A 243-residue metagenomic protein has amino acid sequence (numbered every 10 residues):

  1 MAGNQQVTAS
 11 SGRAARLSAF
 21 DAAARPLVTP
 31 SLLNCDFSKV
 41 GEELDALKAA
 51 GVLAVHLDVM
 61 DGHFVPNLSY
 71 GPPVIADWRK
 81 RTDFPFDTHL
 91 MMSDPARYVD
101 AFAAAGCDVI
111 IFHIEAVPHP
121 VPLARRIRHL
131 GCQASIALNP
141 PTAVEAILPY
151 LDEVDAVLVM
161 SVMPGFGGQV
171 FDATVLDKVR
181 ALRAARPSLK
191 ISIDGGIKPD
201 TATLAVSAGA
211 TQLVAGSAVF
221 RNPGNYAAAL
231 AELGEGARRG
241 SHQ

Functional and structural regions predicted by a protein language model:
A2-N34, G41-E42, H242: N-terminal amphipathic alpha-helix/helix-capping segment at the start of soluble metabolic enzymes
P26-S31, V55-L57, W78, F86-L90 (+5 more regions): Hydrophobic faces of well-ordered beta-strands that scaffold small-molecule active sites in alpha/beta enzyme cores
S31-C35, M60-G62, M91-P95, E115-V117 (+4 more regions): Active-site beta-loop-alpha junctions enriched in small/polar residues
K39, R81, R97-A101, A105-K190: Conserved anion-binding
V40, L47, D58, F102 (+6 more regions): Conserved, mostly hydrophobic/aromatic
A54-P72, V162-G168, F220: Glycine-rich, proline-tolerant flexible connector loops at the mouths of alpha/beta enzymes
H63-P95, V99, A202-V219: A short alpha/beta connector and helix-capping loop motif
V206, F220-Q243: C-terminal helical cap(s) of enzyme catalytic domains, especially alpha/beta-barrels
